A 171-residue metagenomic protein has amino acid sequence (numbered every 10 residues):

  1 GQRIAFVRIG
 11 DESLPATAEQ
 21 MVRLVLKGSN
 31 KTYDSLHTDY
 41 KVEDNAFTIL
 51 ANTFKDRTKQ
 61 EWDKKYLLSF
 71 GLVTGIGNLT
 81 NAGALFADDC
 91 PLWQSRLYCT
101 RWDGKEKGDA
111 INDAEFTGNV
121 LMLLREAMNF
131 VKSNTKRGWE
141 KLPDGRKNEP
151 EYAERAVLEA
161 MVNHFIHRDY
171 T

Functional and structural regions predicted by a protein language model:
G1-T171: Conserved N-terminal catalytic/coupling substructures associated with nucleotide/phosphate chemistry
